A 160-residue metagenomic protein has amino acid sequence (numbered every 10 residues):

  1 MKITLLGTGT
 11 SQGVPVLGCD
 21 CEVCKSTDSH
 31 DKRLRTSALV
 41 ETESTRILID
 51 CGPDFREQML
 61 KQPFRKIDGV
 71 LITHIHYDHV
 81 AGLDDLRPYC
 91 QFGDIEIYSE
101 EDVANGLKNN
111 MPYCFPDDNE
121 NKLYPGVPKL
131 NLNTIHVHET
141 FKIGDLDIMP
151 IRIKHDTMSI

Functional and structural regions predicted by a protein language model:
M1-I160: Binuclear metal-dependent hydrolase catalytic cores
